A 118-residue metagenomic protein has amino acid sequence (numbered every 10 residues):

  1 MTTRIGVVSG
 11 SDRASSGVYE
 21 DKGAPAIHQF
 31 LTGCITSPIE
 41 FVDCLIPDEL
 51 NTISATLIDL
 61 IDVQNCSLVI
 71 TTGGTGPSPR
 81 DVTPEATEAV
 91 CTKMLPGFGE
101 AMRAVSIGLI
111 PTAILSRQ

Functional and structural regions predicted by a protein language model:
M1-Q118: Non-catalytic beta/alpha edge segments that cap or flank active sites
